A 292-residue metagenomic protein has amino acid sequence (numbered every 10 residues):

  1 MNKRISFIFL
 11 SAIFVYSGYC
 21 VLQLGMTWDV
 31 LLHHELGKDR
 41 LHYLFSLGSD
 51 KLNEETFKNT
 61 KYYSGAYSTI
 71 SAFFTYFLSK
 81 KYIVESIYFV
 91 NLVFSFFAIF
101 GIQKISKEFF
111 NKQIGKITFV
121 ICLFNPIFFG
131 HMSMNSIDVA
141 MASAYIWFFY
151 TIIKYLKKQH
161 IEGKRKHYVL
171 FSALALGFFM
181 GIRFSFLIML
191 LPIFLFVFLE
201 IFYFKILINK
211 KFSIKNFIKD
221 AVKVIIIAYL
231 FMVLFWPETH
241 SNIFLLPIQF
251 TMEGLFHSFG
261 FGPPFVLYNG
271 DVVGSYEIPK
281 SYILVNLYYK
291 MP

Functional and structural regions predicted by a protein language model:
M1, F148-Y168: Membrane-interface transmembrane helices that cradle and orient dolichyl/undecaprenyl
N2-V30, K38, H42-F45, F179 (+1 more regions): Transmembrane signal-anchor helices characteristic of membrane glycosylation enzymes that use polyprenol
R4-F9, I102-F124, S143, H167: Transmembrane-helix signature of polytopic, membrane-embedded enzymes that assemble or transfer cell-envelope glycans
I13, T118-L123, G130, Y150 (+2 more regions): Short helix- or helix-capping micro-motifs that position conserved polar/aromatic residues at function-defining sites
Y19, T118, Y168-R183, N286: Membrane-interface alpha helices of multi-pass inner-membrane proteins
L41-S46, Y63-G65, T69, S79-K80 (+4 more regions): Transmembrane-lumen/periplasm boundary regions of multi-pass, lipid-linked membrane glycan transferases
K61, G65, T69, S79-F97 (+4 more regions): Loop-to-helix entry region of an early transmembrane alpha helix in multi-pass inner-membrane enzymes
F89-F109, W147, T151: Transmembrane-helix motifs of polytopic, lipid-linked glycan transferases
